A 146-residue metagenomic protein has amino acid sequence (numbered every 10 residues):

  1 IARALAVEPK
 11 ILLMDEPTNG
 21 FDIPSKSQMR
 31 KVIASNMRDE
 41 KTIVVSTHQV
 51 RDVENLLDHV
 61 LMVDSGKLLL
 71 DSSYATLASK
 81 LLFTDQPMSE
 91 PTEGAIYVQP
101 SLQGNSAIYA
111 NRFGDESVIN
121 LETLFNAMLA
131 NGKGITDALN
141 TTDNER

Functional and structural regions predicted by a protein language model:
I1: Hydrophobic anchor residue at the start of the ABC signature
E8: Conserved catalytic motifs of ABC-family nucleotide-binding domains
L12-E16, F21: Catalytic Walker B motif of ABC-type/P-loop ATPase nucleotide-binding domains
E16, E54, E122: Acidic-residue sensor for enzyme active/binding pockets
I23-S25: Helix N-cap at the start of a conserved alpha-helix in ABC-type nucleotide-binding domains
Q28-A107: ABC transporter nucleotide-binding domain
A75-R146: ABC ATPase nucleotide-binding domains
